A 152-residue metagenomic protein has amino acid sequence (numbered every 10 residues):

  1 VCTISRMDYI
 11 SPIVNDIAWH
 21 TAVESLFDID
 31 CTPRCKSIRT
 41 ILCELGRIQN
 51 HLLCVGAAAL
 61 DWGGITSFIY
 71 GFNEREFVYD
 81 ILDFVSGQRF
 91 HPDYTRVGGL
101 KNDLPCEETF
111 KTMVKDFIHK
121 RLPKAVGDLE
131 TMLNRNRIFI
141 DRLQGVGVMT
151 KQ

Functional and structural regions predicted by a protein language model:
V1-Q152: Active-site bordering "gate/hinge" segments that shape substrate access to catalytic or cofactor-binding pockets
